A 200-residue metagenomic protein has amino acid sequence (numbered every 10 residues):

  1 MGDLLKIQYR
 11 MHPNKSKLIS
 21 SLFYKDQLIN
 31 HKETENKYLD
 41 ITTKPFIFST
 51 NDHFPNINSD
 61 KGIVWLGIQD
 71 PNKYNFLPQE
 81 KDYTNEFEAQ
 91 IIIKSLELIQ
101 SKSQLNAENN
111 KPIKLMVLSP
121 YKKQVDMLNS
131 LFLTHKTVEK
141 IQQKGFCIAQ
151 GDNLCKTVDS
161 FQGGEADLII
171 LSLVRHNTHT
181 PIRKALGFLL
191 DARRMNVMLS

Functional and structural regions predicted by a protein language model:
M1, I47-N58, K140-Q150: Short, conserved catalytic or adaptor-binding loops enriched in Gly and charged residues
L5, H31, L66-I68, L118-P120 (+2 more regions): Generic beta-strand/beta-sheet core signal
L5-L98, G164-A166, V197-S200: Helicase-core coupling region on the C-terminal RecA-like lobe
R10, D70-P71, K122-Q124, S160-Q162 (+1 more regions): Short, glycine-/Ser/Thr-/acidic-enriched flexible segments
N14-K17, K123-L131, A166-D167: A short acidic (Asp/Glu
I19-K25, L131-K136, S172, K184-L189: Short secondary-structure boundary/capping segments
L98-C155: Conserved helicase motor "Helicase C" RecA-like lobe of SF1/SF2 P-loop NTPases
G145, A149-S200: Conserved RecA-like P-loop NTPase helicase motor core
